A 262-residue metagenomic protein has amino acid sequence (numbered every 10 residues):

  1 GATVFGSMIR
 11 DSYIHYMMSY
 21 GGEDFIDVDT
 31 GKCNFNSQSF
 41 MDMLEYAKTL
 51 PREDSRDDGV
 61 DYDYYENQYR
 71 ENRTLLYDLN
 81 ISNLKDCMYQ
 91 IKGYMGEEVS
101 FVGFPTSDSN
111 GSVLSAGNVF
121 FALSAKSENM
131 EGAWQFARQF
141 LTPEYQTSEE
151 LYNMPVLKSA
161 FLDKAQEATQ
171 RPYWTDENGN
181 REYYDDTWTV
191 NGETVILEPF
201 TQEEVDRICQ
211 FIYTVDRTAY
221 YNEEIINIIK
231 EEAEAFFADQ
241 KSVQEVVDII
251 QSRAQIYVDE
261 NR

Functional and structural regions predicted by a protein language model:
G1-C33, N72-L76: Extracytoplasmic/periplasmic solute-binding protein
G1-I9, P143-P155, I256-R262: Bilobed periplasmic-binding protein-like "clamshell/Venus-flytrap" ligand-binding domains
D29-Y62, V99-S100, F104: Glycine-centered hinge/linker elements that transmit conformational signals in sensory and ligand-binding systems
M41-P51, E66, S124, A133-T142 (+3 more regions): Non-transmembrane alpha-helical segments in soluble domains of secreted/periplasmic/extracellular proteins
R52, I91-T169, Y213: Extracytoplasmic/periplasmic substrate-recognition and gating elements
Y62-Y77, S82, Y89, E231 (+1 more regions): Short helices/loops that flank or line small-molecule/ion binding pockets
V102, L151-A235: Long, aromatic- and glycine/proline-rich binding clefts that accommodate carbohydrate-like moieties
V195, R217-A219, E231, Q240-R262: Conserved N-terminal structural module of periplasmic/extracytoplasmic solute-binding proteins
